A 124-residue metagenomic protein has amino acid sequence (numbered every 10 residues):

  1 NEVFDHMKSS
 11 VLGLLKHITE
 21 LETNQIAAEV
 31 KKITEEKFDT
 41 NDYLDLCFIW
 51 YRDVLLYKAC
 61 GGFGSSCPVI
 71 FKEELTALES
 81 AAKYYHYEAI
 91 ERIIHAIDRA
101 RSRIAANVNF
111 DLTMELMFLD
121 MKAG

Functional and structural regions predicted by a protein language model:
N1-G124: Charged, glycine-rich active-site and insertion segments that engage polyanionic ligands
